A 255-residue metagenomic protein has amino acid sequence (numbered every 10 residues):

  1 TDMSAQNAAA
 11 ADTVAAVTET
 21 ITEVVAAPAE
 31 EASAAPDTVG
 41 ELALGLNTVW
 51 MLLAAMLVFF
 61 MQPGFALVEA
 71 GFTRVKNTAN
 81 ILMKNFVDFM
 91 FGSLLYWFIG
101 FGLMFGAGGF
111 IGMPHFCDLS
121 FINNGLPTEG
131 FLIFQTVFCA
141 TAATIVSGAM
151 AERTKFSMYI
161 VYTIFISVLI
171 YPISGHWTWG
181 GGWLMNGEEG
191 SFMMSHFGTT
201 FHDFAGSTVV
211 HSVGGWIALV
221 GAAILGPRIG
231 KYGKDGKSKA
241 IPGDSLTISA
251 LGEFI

Functional and structural regions predicted by a protein language model:
M3-I255: Hydrophobic alpha-helical transmembrane bundles of multi-pass membrane proteins
